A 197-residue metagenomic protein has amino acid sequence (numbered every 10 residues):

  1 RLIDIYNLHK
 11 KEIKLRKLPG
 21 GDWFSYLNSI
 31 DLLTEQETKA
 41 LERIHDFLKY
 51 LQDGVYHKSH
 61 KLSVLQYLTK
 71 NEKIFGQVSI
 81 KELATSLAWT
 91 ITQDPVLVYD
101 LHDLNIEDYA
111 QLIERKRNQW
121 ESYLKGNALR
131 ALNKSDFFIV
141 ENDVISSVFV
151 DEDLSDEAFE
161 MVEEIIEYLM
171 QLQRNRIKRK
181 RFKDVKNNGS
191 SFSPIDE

Functional and structural regions predicted by a protein language model:
R1-E197: Intrinsically disordered, charged low-complexity linkers and terminal tails that flank or connect structured domains
